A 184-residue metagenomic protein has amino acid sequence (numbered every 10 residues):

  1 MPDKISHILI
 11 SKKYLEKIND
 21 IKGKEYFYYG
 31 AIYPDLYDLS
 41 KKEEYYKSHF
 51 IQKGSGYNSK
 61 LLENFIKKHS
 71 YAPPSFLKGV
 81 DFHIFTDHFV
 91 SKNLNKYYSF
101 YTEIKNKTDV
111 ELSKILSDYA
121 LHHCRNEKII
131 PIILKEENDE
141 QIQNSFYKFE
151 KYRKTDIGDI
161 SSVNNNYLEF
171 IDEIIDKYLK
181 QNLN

Functional and structural regions predicted by a protein language model:
M1-N184: N-terminal leader/auxiliary helical segments
